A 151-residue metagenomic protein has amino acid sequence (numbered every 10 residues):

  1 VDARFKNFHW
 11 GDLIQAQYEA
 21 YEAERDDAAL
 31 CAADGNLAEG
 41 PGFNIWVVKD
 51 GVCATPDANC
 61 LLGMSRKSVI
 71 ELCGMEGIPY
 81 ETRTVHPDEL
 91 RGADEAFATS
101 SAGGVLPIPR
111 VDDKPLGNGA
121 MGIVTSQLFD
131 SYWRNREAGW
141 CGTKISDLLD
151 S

Functional and structural regions predicted by a protein language model:
V1-S151: Helix-start/capping segments and mature chain N-termini
